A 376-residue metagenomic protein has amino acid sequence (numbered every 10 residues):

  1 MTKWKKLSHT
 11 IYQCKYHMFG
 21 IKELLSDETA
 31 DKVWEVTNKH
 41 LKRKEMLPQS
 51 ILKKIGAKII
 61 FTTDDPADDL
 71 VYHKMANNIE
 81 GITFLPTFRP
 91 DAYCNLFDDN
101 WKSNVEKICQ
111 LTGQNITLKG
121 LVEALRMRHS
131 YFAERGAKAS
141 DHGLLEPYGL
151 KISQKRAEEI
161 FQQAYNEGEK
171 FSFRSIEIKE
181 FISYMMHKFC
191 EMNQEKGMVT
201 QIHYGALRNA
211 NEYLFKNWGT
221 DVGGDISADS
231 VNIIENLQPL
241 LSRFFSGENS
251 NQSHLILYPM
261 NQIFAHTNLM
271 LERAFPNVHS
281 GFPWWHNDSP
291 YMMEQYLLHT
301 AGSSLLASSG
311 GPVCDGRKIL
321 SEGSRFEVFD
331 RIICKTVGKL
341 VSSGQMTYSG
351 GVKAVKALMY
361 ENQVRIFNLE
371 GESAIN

Functional and structural regions predicted by a protein language model:
M1-K196, E248-S253, L257-Q262, L269-N376: Metal-cofactor-binding active-site regions of metalloenzymes
H142, H203, P239: Histidine-centered active-site/metal-ligand motif
V199-R208: Histidine-centered catalytic micro-motifs
N209-P283: Active-site-proximal binding-pocket segments
